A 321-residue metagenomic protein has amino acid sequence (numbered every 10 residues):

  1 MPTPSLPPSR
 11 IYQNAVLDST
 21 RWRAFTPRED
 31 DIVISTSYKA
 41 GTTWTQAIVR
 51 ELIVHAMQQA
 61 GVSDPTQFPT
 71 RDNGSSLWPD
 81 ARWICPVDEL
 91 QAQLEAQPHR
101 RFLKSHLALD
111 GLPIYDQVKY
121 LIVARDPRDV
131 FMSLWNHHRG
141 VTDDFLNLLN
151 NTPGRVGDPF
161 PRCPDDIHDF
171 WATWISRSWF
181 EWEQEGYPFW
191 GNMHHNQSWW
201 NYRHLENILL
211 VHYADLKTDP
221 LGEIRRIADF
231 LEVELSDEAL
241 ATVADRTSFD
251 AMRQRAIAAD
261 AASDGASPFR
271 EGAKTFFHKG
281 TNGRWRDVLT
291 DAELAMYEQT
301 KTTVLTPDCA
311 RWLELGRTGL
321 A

Functional and structural regions predicted by a protein language model:
M1-V211, A266, E271, T275-A321: PAPS-dependent sulfotransferase catalytic domain
G41-H55, L210-L235, V243, A251: PAPS/PAP-binding and catalytic site of the sulfotransferase fold
Q59-G61, E234-A239: Short conserved catalytic/interaction loops centered on acidic-Pro-aromatic/His motifs
T70-G74, P79, T242-T247, Q254-I257: Cytochrome P450 I-helix active-site segment
R128, L221-R225, D237-A241, L294 (+1 more regions): An amphipathic alpha-helix signature
R246-G272: Short acidic/His-enriched helical or mixed secondary-structure segments at domain edges of catalytic enzymes and some
